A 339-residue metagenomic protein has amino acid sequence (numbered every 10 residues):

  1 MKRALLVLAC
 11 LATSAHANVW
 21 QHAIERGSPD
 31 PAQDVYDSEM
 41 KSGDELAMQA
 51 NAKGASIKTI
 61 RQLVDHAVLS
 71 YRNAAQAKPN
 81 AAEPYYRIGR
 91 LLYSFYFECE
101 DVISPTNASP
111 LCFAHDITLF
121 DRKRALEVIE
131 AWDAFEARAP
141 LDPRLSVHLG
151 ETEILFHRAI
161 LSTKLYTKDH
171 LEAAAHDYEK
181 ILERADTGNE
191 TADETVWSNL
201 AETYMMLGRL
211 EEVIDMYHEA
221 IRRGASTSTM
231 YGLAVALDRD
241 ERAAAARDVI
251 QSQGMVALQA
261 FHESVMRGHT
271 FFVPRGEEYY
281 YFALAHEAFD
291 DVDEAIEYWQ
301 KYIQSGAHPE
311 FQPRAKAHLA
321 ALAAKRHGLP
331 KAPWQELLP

Functional and structural regions predicted by a protein language model:
H16-S70, Q76, E83, F97-S109 (+1 more regions): N-terminal leader/linker segments that initiate helical-solenoid repeat arrays
W20-D30, H269, V273-A288, D293-P339: Terminal, low-structured helical/coil segments at or just beyond the last alpha-helical repeat
V35, A81, D142-R144, E151 (+6 more regions): Residue-level recognition of tetratricopeptide repeat
E45-L69, L91-H148, T152, F156-H176 (+2 more regions): Short coil/linker segments at helix-helix boundaries
A74, A134-R138, I181, E219-A220 (+3 more regions): Canonical positions in the second alpha-helix
A77, R138-L141, R184, G188-N189 (+4 more regions): Structural marker of alpha-solenoid helical repeat scaffolds
R87, H148-E151, L155-H157, N199 (+3 more regions): Canonical tetratricopeptide repeat
F95-T106, E153-D169, E202, M206-E212 (+3 more regions): Alpha-helical linker/edge segments of TPR/alpha-solenoid repeat scaffolds and analogous pre-/post-domain helices
